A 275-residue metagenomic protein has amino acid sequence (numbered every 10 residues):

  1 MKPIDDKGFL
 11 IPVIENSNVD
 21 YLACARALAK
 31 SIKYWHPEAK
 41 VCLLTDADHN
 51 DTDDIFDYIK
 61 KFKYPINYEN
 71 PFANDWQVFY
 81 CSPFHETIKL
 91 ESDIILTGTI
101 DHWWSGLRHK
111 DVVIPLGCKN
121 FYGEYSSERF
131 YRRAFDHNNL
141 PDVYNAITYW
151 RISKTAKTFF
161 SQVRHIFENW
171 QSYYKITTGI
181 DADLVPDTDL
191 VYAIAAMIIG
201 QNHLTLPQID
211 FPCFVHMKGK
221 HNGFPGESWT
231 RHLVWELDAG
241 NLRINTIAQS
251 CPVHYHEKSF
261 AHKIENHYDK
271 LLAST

Functional and structural regions predicted by a protein language model:
M1-A23: N-proximal low-complexity "stem/linker" segments adjacent to membrane-targeting elements
M1-K7, L43, D54-K60, N138-I147 (+1 more regions): A glycosyltransferase accessory/donor-loop signature
G8-P12, K40-C42, I88: A structural signal for isolated positions on well-ordered beta-strands in alpha/beta enzyme cores
L22-K30: Short amphipathic alpha-helical segment that frequently serves as the phosphate-/nucleotide-binding helix
S31-A39: Short, acidic, metal-binding catalytic loop of nucleotide-sugar glycosyltransferases
L44-D51, G98-I100, I209-D210: Short, polar loop motifs at secondary-structure junctions
D46-S82: Active-site-proximal specificity loops/subdomain of glycosyltransferases
P71-Y125: GT-A fold catalytic core of metal-dependent nucleotide-sugar glycosyltransferases, centered on the diacidic
